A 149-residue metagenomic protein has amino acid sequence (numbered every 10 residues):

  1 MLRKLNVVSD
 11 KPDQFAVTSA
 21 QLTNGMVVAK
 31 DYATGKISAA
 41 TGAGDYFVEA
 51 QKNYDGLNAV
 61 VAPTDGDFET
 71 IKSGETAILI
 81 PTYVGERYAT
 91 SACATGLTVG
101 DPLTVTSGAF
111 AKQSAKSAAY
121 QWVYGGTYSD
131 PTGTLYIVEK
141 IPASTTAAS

Functional and structural regions predicted by a protein language model:
M1-S149: Surface-exposed, low-hydrophobicity beta-strand/loop segments enriched in small/polar/acidic residues
